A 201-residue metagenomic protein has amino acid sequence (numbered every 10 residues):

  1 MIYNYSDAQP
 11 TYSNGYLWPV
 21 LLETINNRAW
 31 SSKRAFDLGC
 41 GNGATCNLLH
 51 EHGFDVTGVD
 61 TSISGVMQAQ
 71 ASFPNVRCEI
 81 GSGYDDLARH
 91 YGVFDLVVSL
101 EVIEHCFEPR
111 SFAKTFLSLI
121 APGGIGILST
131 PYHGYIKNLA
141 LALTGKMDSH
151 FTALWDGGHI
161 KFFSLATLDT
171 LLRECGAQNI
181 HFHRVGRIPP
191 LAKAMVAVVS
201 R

Functional and structural regions predicted by a protein language model:
M1-G92, L96, L100, P109-A113 (+7 more regions): Conserved N-terminal segment of class I S-adenosyl-L-methionine
C106: Catalytic P-loop NTPase motifs of RecA-like helicase/translocase cores
P109, L139-A140: Conserved catalytic-core motifs of eukaryotic protein kinase domains, centered on the activation segment
A113-P122: A short glycine-rich, Lys/Arg-flanked "PGG" loop and its adjoining helix->strand segment in the class I
G123, G134-I136: Feature marks short, surface-exposed loop/turn motifs that line or immediately flank catalytic pockets and channel
E174-A177: A structural motif corresponding to the C-terminal end of an alpha-helix and its immediate exit/capping segment
